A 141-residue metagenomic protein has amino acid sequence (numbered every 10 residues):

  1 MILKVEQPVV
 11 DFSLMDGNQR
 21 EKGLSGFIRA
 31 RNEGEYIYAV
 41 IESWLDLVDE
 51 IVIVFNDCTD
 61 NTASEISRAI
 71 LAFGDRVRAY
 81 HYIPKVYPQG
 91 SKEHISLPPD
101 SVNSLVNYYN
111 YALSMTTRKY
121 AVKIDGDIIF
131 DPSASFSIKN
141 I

Functional and structural regions predicted by a protein language model:
M1-D46: N-proximal low-complexity "stem/linker" segments adjacent to membrane-targeting elements
E6-E21, A63-Y120: Active-site-proximal specificity loops/subdomain of glycosyltransferases
F27-R29, V54, I124: Short hydrophobic segments within beta-strands
A30, S43, F55-L71: Ser/Thr-glycine-rich phosphate-binding loops at phosphate-binding pockets of nucleotides, nucleotide cofactors
D49-D60, R78-P84: Short beta-strand/loop segment that forms part of the nucleotide-sugar
R118-D131: Short beta-strand-to-loop acidic/aromatic patch adjacent to the donor-nucleotide binding site
S133-I141: Conserved donor-nucleotide/metal-binding helix-loop-beta segment in metal-dependent transferases, i.e., the alpha-helix
